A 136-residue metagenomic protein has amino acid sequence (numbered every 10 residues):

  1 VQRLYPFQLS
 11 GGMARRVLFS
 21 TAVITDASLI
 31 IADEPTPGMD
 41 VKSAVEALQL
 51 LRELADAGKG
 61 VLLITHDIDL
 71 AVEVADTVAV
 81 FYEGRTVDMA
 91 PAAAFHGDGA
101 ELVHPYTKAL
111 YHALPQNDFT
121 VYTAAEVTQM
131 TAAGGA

Functional and structural regions predicted by a protein language model:
Y5-L9: Conserved ABC ATPase signature
T25, A57: Conserved signature/switch motifs of ABC ATPase nucleotide-binding domains
I30-D33: Catalytic Walker B motif of ABC-type/P-loop ATPase nucleotide-binding domains
T65-H66: H-loop/switch region of ABC-family ATPase nucleotide-binding domains
A71-E73: A short, surface-exposed alpha-helical micro-motif characterized by mixed small hydrophobic and charged/polar residues
D98-G135: C-terminal boundary and immediately downstream tail of ABC-type ATPase nucleotide-binding domains
